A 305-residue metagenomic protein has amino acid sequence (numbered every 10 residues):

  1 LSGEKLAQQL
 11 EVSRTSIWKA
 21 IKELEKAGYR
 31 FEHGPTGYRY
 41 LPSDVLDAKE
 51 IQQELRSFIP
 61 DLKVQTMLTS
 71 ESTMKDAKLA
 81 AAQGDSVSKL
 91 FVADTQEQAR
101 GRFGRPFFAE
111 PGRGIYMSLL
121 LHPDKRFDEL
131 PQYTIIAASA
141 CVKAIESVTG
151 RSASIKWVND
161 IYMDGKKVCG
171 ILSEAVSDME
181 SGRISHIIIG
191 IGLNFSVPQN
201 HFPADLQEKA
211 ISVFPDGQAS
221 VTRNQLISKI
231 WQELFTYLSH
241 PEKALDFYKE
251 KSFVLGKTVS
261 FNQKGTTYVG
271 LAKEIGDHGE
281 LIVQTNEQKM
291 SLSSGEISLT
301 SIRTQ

Functional and structural regions predicted by a protein language model:
L1-E146, C169, V221: N-terminal lobe of the biotin/lipoate ligase/transferase fold
L1-V12, K22, K26-A27, K125-E129 (+2 more regions): Long, positively charged amphipathic alpha-helical accessory segments at protein N-termini or as interdomain linkers
E32, A153-S154: A local structural micro-motif
L68, I155-W157: Short loop/edge segments at beta-strand edges and connector loops that shape dinucleotide/nucleotide cofactor-binding
S86, E110-G114, K156, K166 (+1 more regions): Short connector loops at helix/strand junctions that flank enzyme active sites, especially segments positioning acidic
